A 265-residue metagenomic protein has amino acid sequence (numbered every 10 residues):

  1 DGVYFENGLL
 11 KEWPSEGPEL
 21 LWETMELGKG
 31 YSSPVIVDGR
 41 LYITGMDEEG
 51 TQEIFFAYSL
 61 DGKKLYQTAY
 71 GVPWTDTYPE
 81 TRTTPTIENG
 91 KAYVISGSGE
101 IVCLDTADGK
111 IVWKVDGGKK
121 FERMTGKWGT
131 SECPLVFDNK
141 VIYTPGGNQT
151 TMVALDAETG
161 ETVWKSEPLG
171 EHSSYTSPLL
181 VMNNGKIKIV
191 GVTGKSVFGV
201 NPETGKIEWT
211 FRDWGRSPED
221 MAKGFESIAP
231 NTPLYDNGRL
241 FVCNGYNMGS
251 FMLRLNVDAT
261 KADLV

Functional and structural regions predicted by a protein language model:
D1-V265: Noncatalytic, solvent-exposed loop/strand surfaces of beta-propeller-type extracellular/periplasmic domains
